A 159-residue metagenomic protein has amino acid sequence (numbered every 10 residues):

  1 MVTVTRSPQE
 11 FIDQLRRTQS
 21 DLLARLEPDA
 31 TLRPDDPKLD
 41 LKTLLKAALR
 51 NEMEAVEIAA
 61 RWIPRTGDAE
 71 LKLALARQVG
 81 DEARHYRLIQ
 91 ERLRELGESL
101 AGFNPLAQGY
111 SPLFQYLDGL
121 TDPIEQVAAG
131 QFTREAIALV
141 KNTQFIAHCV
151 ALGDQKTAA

Functional and structural regions predicted by a protein language model:
M1-A159: Non-heme di-metal
